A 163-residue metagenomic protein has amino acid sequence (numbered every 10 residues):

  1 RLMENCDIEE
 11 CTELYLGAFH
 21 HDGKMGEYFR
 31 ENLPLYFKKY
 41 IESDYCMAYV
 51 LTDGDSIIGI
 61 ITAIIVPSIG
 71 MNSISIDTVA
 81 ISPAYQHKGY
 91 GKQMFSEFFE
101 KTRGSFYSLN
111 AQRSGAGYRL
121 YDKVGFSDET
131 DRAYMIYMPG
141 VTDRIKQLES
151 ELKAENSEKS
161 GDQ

Functional and structural regions predicted by a protein language model:
R1-E13, D162: A short beta-loop-alpha structural element at the N-terminal edge of CoA-dependent acyl/N-acetyltransferase catalytic
T12-F37: Conserved GNAT-fold acetyl-CoA-binding loop/helix
K38-V50: A short helix-loop-beta-strand connector motif used in the catalytic cores of GNAT acetyltransferases and, in some
V50, S56-I65, S75, A80: Conserved beta-strand in the GNAT
V66-I76, Q86, E129-T130: A conserved beta-turn-beta hairpin within the catalytic core of GNAT-like acetyltransferases that forms part
Y85, G89-E97: Conserved acetyl-CoA pyrophosphate-binding loop and the N-cap/start of the following alpha-helix in GNAT-like
Q86, S108-R119, S127, M135-P139: Conserved beta-strand-loop-alpha-helix junction that forms the acyl-donor binding cleft
K123-S127, R132-Q163: Terminal substrate-recognition subdomain of acyl/acetyltransferases
